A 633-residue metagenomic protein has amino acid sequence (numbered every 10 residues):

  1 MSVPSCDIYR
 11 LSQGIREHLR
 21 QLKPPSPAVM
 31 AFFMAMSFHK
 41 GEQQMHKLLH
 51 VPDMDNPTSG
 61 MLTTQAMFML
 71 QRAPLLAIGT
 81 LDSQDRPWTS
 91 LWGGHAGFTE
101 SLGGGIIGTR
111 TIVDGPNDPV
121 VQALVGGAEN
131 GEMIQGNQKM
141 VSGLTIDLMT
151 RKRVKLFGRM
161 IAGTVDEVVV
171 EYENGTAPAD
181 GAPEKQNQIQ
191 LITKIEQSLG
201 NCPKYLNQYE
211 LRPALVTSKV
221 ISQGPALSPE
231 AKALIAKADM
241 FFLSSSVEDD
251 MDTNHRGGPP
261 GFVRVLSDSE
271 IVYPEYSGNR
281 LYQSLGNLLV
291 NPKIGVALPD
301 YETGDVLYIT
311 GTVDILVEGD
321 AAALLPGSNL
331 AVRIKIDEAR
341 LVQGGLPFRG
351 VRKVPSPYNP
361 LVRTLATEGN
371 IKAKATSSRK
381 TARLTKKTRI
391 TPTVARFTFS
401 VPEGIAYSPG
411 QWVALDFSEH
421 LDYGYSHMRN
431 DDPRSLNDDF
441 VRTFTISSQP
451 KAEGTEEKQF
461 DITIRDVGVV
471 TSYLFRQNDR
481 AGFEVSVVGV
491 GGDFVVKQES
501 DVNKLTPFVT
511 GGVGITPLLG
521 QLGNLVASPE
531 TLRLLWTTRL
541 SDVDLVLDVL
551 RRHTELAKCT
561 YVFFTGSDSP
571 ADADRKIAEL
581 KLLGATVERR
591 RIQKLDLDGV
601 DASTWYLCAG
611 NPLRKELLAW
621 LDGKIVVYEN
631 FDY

Functional and structural regions predicted by a protein language model:
C6-P74, T150, K155-F242, V247-M251 (+6 more regions): C-terminal edge-of-domain segments
A73-L81, Q138-T145, A238-S246, I294-V296 (+1 more regions): A short, Trp-centered hydrophobic/proline-enriched beta-strand micro-motif
L76, R86-R151, R159, G258-E302: A short mixed-secondary-structure module that forms the rim of ligand-binding clefts
D85, T193, I462: Residue-level signal for inorganic ion chemistry
T111-D114, Y276-G278, K335-D337, T398-G404 (+1 more regions): A structural micro-motif recognizing beta-strand termini and the immediately following turn/loop segments
P274, Y282, K293, A297-P299 (+4 more regions): FNR/FR-type flavoprotein reductase catalytic core
R379-E484, T538-L540, F564-A571: Ferredoxin-reductase
